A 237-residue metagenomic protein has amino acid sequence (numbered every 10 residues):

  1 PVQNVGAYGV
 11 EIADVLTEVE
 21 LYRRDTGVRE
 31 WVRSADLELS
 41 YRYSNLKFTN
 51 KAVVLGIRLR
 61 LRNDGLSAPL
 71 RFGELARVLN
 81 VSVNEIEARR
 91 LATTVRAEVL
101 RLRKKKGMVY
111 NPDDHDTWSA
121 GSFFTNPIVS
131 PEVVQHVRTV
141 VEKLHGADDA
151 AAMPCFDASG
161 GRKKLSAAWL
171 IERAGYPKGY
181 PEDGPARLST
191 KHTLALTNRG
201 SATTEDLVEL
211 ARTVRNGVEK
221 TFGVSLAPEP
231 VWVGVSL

Functional and structural regions predicted by a protein language model:
P1-E20: A gly/ser-rich beta-alpha-beta helix-loop segment of oxidoreductase catalytic cores
A7, L21-R24, L59, N63: Alpha-helix capping at helix-to-loop junctions
V15-A35: Nucleotide and nucleotide-moiety/phosphate-recognizing core
R29-E205, T221, S225-L237: Phosphate/pyrophosphate- and phosphate-bearing ligand-binding catalytic cores of soluble enzymes
V218: Conserved ATP-binding N-box helix of the HATPase_c
